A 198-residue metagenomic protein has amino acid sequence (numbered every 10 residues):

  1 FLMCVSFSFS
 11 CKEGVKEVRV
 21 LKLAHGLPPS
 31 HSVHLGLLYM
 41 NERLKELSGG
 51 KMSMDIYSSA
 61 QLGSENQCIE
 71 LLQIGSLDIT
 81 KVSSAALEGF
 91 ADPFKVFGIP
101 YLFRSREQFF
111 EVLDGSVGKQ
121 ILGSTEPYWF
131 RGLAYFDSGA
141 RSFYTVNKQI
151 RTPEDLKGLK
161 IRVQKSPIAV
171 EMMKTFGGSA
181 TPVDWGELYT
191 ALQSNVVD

Functional and structural regions predicted by a protein language model:
F1-V20: Short, low-complexity disordered leader/linker segments with a strong preference for bacterial N-terminal type II
R19-L21, G158-L159: Nucleotide donor/acceptor-binding cores
K22-A24, D55, T80, R162: Short, well-ordered beta-strand segments
K22-Y39, S59-S64: Extracytoplasmic "Venus flytrap"
S30-D55, P167-E171: Short, polar/charged alpha-helical segment
N41-E42, Q73, S83-T181: Contiguous mixed-secondary-structure segments that line small-molecule binding/active-site clefts of soluble domains
G50-M52, C68-V82, K160, G178-A180 (+1 more regions): Alpha-to-beta junction loops
Y57-E70, K165-I168, T181-S194: Short helix-initiation/N-cap motifs at beta->coil->alpha
